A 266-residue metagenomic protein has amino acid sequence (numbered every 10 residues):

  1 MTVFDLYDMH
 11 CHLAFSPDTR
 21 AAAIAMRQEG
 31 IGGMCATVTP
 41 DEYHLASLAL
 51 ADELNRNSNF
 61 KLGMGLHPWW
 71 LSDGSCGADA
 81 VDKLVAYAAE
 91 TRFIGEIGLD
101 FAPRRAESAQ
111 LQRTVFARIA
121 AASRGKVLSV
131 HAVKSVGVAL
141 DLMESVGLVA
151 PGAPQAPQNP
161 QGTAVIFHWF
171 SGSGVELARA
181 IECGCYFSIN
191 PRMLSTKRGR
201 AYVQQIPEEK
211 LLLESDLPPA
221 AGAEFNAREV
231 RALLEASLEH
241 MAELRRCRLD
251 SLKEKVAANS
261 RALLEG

Functional and structural regions predicted by a protein language model:
M1-G266: Mid-domain alpha/beta scaffold segments of enzyme catalytic cores
